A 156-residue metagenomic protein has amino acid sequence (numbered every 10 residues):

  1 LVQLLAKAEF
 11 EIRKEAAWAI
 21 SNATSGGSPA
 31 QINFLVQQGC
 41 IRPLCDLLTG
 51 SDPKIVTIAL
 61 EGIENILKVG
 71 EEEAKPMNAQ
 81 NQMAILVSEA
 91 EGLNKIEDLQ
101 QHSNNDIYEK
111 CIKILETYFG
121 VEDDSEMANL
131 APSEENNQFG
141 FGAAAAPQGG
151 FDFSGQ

Functional and structural regions predicted by a protein language model:
L1-V2, P43-D46, L93-E97: Buried hydrophobic core positions in alpha-solenoid tandem helical repeats
A6-S25, F34-Q37, T49-Q80, L86-E89 (+1 more regions): Alpha-helical solenoid repeats of the armadillo/HEAT superfamily in eukaryotic scaffolding/adaptor proteins
V36-Q37, I41, C45-G50, G142 (+1 more regions): Long alpha-helical HEAT/HEAT-like repeat alpha-solenoid scaffolds in very large eukaryotic proteins, especially those
A90-Q156: Eukaryotic acidic, Ser/Thr-rich intrinsically disordered low-complexity regions
